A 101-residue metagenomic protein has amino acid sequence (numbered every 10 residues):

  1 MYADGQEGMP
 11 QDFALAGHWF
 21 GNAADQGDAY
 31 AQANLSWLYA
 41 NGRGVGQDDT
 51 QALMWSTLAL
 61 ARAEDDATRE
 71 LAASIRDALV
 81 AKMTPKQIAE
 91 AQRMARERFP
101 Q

Functional and structural regions predicted by a protein language model:
M1-G5, M9, N34-N41, L58-A59 (+2 more regions): Hydrophobic face of amphipathic alpha-helices that form TPR/SEL1-like repeat modules and related alpha-solenoid
Y2-E7, F20, D25-A29, N41-R43 (+3 more regions): Short helix-capping/linker turns of helical repeat alpha-solenoids
D12-F13: Helix-turn-helix repeat elements of alpha-solenoid scaffolds
A23, L38, K82: Conserved catalytic core of Hanks-type protein kinase domains
A67-Q101: Terminal, low-structured helical/coil segments at or just beyond the last alpha-helical repeat
